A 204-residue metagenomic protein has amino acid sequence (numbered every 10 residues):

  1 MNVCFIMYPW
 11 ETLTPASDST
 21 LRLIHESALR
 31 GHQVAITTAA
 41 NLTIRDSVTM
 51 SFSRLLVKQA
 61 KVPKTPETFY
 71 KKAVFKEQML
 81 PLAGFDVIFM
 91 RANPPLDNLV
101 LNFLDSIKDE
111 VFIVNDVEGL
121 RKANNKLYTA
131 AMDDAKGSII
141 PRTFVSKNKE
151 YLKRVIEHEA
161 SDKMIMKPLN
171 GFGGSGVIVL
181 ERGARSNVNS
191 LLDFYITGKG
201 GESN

Functional and structural regions predicted by a protein language model:
M1-C4: Extreme N-terminal starter segment of soluble prokaryotic enzymes
I6, F89-A92, P168: Short, well-ordered coil/turn residues at beta-beta hairpins and beta-strand->alpha-helix junctions within
M7-E11: Extended, domain-scale alpha-helical bundle/helix-rich regions
T12-R142: Conserved N-proximal alpha/beta basic substrate-recognition cap immediately N-terminal to, or forming the N-lobe
S19-T20, K149-I165, L169-N204: Phosphate-binding site of ATP-dependent enzymes
T143-N148: Short acidic-hydrophobic, aromatic-tinged amphipathic segments that line or gate anion-handling sites
